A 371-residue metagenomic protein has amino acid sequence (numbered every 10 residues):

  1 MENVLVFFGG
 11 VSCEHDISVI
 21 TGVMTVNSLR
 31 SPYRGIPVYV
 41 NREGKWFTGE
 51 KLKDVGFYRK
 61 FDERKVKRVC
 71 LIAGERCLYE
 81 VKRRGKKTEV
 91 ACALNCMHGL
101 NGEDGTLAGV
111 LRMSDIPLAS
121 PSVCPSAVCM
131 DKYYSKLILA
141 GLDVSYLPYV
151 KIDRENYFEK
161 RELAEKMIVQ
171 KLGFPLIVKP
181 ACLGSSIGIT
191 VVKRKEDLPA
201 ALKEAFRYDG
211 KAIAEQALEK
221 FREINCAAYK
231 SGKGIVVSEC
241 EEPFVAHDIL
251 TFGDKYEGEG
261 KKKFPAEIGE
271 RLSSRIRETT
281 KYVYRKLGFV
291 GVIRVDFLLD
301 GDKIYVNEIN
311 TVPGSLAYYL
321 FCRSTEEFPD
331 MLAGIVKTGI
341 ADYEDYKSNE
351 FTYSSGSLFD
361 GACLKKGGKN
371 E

Functional and structural regions predicted by a protein language model:
M1-A119, V123-C124, V128-M130, Y134 (+1 more regions): ATP-binding N-terminal substructure of ATP-dependent carboxylate-amine bond-forming enzymes
E2, F8-V11, D143, E270-E371: ATP-dependent carboxylate activation and anion-phosphoryl transfer catalytic cores that bind Mg-ATP to form
E2-F8, S12-C13, V19-V23, N27 (+3 more regions): Active-site nucleotide/adenylate-binding loops and adjacent lid/helix of ATP-dependent enzymes
R34, P117, S145, K211 (+1 more regions): Residue-level detector of anion-binding/catalytic polar loops
G44-G49, L78-E80, G232-C240, K303-I309: Short, well-ordered strand-loop elements centered on a beta-strand within folded domains, enriched for acidic residues
H98-G99, S186, P243-A246, N310-C322: Glycine-rich phosphate/pyrophosphate-binding beta-alpha loops
T190-R271, L298-L299, K303-Y305: Phosphate-binding site of ATP-dependent enzymes
